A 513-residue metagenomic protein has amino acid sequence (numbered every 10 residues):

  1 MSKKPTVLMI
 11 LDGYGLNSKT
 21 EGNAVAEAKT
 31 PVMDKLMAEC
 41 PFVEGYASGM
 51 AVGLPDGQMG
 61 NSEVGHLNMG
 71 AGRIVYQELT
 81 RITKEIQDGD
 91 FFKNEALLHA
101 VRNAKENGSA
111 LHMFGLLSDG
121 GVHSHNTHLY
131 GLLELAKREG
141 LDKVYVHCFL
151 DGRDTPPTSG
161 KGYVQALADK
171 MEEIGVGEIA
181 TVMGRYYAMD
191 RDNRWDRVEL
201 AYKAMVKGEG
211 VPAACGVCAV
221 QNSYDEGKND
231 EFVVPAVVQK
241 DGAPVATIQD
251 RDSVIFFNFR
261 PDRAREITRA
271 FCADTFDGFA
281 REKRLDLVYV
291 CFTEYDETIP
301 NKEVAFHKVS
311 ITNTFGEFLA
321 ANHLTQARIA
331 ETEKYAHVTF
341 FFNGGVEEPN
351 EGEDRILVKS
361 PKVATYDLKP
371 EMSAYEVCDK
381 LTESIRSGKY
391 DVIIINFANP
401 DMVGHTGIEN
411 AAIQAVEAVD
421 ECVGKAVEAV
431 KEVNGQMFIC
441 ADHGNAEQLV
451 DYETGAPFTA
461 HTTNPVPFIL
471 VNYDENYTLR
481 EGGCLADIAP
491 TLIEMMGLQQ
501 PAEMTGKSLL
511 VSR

Functional and structural regions predicted by a protein language model:
M1-R513: Feature captures the catalytic ectodomains and active-site-proximal regions of enzymes that hydrolyze or transfer
